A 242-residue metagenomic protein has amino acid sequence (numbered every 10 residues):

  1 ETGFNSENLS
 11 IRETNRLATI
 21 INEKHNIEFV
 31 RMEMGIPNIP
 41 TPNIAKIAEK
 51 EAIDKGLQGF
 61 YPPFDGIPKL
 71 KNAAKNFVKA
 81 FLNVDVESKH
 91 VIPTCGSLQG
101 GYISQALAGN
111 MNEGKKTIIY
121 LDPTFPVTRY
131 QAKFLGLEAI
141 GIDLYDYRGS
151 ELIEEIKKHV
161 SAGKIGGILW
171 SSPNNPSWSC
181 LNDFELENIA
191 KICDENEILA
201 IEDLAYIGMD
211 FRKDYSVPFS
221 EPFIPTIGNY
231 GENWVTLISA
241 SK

Functional and structural regions predicted by a protein language model:
E1-Y61, I198: N-terminal "arm"/small-domain region of PLP-dependent enzymes with the aminotransferase-like
T2-N5, S177, S241-K242: Glycine-rich "substrate-gating" loop/helix at the edge of Rossmann-like oxidoreductase active sites
P37, S172-P176, K242: Short glycine-rich anion-binding loops that position phosphate/pyrophosphate groups of nucleotides and phosphorylated
D54-N196, I207-G231: Conserved core of the PLP fold type I
V160-S161, L237-K242: Short, intrinsically disordered, charge-balanced linker/junction segments flanking boundaries in proteins
D203-L204: Walker B catalytic acidic pair
